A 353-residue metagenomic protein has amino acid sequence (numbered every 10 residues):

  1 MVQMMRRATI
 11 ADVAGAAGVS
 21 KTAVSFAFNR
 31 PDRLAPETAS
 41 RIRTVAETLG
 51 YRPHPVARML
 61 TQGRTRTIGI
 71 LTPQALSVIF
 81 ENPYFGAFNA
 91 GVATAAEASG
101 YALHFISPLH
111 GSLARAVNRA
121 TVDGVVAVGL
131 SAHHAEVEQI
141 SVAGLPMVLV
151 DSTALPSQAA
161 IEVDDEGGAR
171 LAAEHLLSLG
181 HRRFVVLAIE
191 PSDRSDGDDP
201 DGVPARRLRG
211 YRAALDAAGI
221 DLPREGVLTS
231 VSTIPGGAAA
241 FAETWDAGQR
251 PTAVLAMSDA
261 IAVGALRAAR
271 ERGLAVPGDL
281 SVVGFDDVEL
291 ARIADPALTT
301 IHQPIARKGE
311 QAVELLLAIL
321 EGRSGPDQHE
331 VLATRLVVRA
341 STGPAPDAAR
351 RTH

Functional and structural regions predicted by a protein language model:
M1-A8, P55, T67-E174, S178 (+2 more regions): Alpha-helical recognition/docking segments in bacterial nutrient-uptake and carbohydrate-utilization systems
M1-T67, A348-H353: N-terminal helix-turn-helix DNA-binding module of bacterial transcription factors
A23, Q62-S77, G124, H175 (+1 more regions): Short beta-strand segments enriched in small/hydrophobic residues
Q74-A87, I106-L113, I161-L171, L187-A240 (+5 more regions): Hinge/beta->alpha junction and helix N-cap segments in small-molecule ligand-binding domains
D123-V128, V185-A188, V227, G248-S258 (+1 more regions): Periplasmic-binding protein-like
R182-R183, L222-G226, V276-S281: Short acidic capping loops at alpha-helix termini that bridge into adjacent secondary structure
A238-H353: Flexible loop/turn connectors
